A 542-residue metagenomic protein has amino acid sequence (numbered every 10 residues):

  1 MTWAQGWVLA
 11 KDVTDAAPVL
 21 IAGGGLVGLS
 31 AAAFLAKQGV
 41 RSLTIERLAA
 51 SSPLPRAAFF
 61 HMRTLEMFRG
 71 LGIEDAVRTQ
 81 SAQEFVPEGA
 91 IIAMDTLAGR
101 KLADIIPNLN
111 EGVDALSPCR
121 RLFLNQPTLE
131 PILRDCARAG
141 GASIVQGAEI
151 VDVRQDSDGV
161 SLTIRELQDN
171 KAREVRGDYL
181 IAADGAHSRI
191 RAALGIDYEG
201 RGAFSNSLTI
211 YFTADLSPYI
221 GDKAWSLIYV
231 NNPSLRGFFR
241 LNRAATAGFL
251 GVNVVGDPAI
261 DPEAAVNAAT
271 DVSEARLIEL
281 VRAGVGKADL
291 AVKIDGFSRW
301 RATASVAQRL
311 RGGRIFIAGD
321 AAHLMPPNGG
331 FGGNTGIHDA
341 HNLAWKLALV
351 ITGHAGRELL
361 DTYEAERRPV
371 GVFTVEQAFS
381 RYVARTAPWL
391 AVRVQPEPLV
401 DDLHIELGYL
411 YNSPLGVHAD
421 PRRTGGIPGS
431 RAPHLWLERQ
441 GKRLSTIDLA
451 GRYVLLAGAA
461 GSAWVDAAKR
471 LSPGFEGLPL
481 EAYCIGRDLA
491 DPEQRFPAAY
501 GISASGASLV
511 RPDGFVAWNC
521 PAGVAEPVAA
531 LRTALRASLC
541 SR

Functional and structural regions predicted by a protein language model:
M1-V19, F34-Q38: Extreme N-terminal leader/targeting segments of oxidoreductases
D15-A17, D169-Y179: Core beta-strand elements of the Rossmann-like FAD/NAD(P) dinucleotide-binding domain in flavoenzyme oxidoreductases
A22, E174-G185: Short hydrophobic core segments
G23-A33, L133, A182, I294-A378 (+6 more regions): Conserved mid-domain beta->alpha element of the FAD-binding
A36-A57: Glycine-rich FAD pyrophosphate-binding loop
R56, F60-C136, N242: Active-site-adjacent segment of FAD-dependent monooxygenases/related oxidoreductases
A98-T128, N170-K171, G221-A224, N232-G296: Conserved FAD/dinucleotide-binding core of flavoprotein oxidoreductases
Q146-S161: A conserved short coil-to-beta-strand element within the FAD-binding core of flavoproteins
